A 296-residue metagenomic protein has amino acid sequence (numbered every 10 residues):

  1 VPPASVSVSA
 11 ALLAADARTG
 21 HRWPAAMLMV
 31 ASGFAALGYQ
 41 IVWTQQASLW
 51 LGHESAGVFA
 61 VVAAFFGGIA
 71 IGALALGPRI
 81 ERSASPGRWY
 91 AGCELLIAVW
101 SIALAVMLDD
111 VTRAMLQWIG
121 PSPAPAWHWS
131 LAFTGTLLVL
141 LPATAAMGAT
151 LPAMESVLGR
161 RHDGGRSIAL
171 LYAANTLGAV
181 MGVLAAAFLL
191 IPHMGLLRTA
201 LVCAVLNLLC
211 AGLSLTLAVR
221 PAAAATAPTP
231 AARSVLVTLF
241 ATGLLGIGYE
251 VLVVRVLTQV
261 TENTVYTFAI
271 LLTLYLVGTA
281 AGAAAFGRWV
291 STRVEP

Functional and structural regions predicted by a protein language model:
V1-P296: Alpha-helical transmembrane segments of multi-pass membrane proteins
